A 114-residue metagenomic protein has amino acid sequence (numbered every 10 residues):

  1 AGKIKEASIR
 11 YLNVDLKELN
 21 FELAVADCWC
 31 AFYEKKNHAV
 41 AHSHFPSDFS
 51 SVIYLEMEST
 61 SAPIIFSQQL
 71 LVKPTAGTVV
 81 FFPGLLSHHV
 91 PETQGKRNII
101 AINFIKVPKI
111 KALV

Functional and structural regions predicted by a protein language model:
A1-E18: Short, well-structured hydrophobic secondary-structure segments
V14-E92, K96-I99, I105-I110: Catalytic core of non-heme Fe(II) oxygenases with the double-stranded beta-helix
